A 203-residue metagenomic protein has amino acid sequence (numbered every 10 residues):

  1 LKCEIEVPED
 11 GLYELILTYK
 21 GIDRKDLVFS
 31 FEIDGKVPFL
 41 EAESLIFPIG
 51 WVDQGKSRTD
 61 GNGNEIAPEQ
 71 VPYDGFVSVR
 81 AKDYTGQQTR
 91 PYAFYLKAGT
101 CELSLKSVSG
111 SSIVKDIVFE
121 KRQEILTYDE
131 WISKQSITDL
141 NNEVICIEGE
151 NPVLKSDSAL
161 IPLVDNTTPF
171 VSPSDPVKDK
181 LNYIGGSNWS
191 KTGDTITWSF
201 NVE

Functional and structural regions predicted by a protein language model:
L1-E203: Extracytoplasmic
